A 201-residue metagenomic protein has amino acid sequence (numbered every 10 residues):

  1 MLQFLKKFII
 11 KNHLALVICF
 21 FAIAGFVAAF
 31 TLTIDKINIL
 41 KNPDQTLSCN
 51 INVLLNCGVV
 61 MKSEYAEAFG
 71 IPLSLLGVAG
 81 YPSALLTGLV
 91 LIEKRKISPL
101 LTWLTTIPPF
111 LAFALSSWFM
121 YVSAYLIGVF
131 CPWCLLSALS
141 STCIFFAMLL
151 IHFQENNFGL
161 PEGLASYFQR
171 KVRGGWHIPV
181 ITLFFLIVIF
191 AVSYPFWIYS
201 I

Functional and structural regions predicted by a protein language model:
M1-I201: Secretory/periplasmic and organellar redox-cofactor proteins
